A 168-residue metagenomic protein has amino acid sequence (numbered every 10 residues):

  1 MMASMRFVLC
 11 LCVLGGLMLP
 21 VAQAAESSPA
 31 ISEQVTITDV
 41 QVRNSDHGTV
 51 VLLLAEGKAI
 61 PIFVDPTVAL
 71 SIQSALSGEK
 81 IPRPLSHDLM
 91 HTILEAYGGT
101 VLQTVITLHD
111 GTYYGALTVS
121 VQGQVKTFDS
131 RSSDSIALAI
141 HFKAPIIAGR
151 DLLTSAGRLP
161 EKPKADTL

Functional and structural regions predicted by a protein language model:
M1-L9: Bacterial N-terminal signal peptides that target proteins for export
V8-M18: Bacterial N-terminal signal peptides
M18-L19, P160: Polar low-complexity intrinsically disordered regions enriched in Ser/Thr and small residues
P20-A24: Sec/Tat signal peptide C-region and signal peptidase I cleavage site
A25-L168: Divalent-cation
